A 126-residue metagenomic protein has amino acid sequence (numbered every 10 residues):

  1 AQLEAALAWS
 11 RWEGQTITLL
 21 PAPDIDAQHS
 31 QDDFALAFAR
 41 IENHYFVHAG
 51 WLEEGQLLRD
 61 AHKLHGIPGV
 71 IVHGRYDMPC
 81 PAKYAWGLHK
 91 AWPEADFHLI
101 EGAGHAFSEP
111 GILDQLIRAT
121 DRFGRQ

Functional and structural regions predicted by a protein language model:
A1-D60, I67: Alpha/beta-hydrolase
H62-G66, A91-W92: Short, conserved loop/helix-junction motifs that constitute active-site signature segments in enzyme catalytic cores
L64-H65, I71-H73: Short beta-strand/loop motif that positions the catalytic acidic residue of the alpha/beta-hydrolase fold
Y76-D77, G104: Short, glycine-/Ser/Thr-/acidic-enriched flexible segments
M78-Y84: Conserved alpha/beta-hydrolase "acid-adjacent" motif
A95-Q126: Catalytic active-site module of serine/aspartate enzymes centered on a nucleophile-bearing elbow/loop
